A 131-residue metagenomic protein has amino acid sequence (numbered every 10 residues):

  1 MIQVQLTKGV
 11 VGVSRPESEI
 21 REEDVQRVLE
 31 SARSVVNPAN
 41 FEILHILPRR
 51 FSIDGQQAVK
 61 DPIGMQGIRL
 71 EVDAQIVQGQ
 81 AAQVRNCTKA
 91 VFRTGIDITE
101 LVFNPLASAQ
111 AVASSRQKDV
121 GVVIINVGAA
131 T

Functional and structural regions predicted by a protein language model:
M1-I125: Nucleotide/phosphate-binding catalytic cleft detector across ATP-hydrolyzing and phosphate-transferring enzymes
A130: Conserved Rossmann-like nucleotide-cofactor binding loop
